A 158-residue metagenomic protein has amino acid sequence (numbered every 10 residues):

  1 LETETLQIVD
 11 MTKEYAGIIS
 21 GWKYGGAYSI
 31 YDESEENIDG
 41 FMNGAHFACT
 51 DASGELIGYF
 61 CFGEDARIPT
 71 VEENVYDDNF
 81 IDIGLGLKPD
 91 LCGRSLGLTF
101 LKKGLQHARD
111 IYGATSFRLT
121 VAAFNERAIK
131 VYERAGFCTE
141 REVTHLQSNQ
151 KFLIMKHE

Functional and structural regions predicted by a protein language model:
L1-K13: Conserved N-terminal entry element of GNAT/NAT acetyltransferase domains
K13-A16, S20-D90, H107, I111: Acetyl-CoA-dependent GNAT
G44, N149-I154: Short hydrophobic/aromatic beta-strand or adjacent loop that forms the aromatic wall/cage of a ligand/substrate-binding
D82, G86, R118-T120, I154: Conserved beta-strand segments that form the floor/walls of ligand-binding pockets within enzyme and binding domains
I83-K102, A123-K130, R134: Conserved glycine-rich acetyl-CoA-binding loop
D110-T120: Conserved GNAT acetyl-CoA-binding A-motif
R118-I129, H145-Q150: Conserved beta-strand-loop-alpha-helix junction that forms the acyl-donor binding cleft
E133-R141: Conserved acetyl-CoA-binding loop of GNAT-fold acetyltransferases
